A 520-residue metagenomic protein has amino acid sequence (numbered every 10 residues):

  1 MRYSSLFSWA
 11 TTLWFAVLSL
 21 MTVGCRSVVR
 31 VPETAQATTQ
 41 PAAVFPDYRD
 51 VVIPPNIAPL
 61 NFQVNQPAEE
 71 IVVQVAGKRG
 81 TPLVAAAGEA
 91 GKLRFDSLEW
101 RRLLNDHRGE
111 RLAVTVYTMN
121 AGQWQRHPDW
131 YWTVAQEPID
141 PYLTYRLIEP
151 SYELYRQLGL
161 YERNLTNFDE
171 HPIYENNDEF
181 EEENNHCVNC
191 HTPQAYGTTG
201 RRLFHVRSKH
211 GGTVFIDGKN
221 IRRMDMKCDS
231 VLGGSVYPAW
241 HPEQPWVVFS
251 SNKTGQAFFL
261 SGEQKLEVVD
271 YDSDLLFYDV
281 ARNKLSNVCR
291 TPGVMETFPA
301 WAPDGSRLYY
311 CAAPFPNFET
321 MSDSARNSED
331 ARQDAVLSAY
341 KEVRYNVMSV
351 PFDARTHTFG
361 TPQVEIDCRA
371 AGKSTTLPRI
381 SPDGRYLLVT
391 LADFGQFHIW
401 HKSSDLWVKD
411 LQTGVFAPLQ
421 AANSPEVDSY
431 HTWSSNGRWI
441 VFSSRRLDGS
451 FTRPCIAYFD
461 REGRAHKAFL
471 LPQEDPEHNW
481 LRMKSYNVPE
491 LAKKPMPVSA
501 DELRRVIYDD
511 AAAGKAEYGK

Functional and structural regions predicted by a protein language model:
M1-F7: Positively charged n-region of N-terminal signal peptides that target proteins for export
A10-T22: Bacterial N-terminal signal peptides
C25-K520: Sequence signature of WD/YWTD-type beta-propeller architectures
